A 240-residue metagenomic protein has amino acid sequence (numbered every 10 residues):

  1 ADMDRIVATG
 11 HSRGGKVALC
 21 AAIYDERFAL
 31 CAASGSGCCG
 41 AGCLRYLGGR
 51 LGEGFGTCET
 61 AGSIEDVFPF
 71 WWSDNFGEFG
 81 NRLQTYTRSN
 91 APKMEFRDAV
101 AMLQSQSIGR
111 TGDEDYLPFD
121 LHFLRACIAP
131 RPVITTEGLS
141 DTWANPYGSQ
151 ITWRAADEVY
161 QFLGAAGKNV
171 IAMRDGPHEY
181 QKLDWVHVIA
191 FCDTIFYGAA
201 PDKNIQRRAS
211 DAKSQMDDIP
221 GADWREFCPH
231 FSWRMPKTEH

Functional and structural regions predicted by a protein language model:
A1-F79, A101-Q106, D113-Y116: Primarily recognizes the serine-hydrolase "nucleophile elbow" in alpha/beta-hydrolase and SGNH/GDSL folds
E26, S73-N75, N81-Q84, R88 (+4 more regions): Alpha/beta-hydrolase-fold serine-hydrolase catalytic core, especially in secreted/extracellular enzymes
